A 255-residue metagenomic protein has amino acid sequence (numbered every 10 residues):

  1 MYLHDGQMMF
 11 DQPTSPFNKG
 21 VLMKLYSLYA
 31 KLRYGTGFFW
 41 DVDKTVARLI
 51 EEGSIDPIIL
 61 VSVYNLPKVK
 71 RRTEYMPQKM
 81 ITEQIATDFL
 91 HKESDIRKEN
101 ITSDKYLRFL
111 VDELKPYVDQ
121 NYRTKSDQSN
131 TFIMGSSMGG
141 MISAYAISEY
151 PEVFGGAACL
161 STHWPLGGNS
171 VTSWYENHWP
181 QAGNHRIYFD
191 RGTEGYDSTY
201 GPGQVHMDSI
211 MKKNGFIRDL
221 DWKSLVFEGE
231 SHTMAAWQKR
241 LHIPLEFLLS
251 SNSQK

Functional and structural regions predicted by a protein language model:
M1-K255: Non-catalytic cap/lid and distal C-terminal segments of serine-dependent acyl enzymes
